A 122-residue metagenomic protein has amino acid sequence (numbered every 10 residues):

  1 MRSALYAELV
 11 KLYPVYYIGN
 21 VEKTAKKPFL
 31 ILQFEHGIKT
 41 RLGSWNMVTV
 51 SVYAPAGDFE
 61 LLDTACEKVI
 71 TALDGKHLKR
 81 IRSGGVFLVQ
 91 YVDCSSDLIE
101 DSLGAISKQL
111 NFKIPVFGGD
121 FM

Functional and structural regions predicted by a protein language model:
M1-N20, Q33-M122: Charged, amphipathic alpha-helical segments and their flanking helix caps
A25-E35: A short, hydrophobic beta-strand-centered structural micro-motif
